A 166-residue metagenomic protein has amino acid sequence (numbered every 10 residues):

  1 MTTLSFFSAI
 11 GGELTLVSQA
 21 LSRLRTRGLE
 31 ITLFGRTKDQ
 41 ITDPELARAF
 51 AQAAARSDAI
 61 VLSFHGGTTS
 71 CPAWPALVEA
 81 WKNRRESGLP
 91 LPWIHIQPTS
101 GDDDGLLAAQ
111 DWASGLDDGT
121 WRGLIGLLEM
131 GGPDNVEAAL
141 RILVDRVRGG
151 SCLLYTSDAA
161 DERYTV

Functional and structural regions predicted by a protein language model:
T2-L153: Extended, well-folded catalytic/binding cores that form a central cleft or groove in large enzyme and scaffold domains
Y155-A160: Conserved small/polar residues in nucleotide/adenosyl-binding loops
